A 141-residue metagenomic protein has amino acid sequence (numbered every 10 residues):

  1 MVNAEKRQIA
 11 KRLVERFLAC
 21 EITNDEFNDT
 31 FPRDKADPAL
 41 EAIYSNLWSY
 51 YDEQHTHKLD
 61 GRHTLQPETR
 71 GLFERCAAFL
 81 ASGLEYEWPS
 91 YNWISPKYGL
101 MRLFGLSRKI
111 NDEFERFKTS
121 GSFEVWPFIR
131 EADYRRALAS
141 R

Functional and structural regions predicted by a protein language model:
M1-R141: Acidic, Ser/Pro/Thr-rich low-complexity regulatory regions and the short amphipathic helical interaction modules they
